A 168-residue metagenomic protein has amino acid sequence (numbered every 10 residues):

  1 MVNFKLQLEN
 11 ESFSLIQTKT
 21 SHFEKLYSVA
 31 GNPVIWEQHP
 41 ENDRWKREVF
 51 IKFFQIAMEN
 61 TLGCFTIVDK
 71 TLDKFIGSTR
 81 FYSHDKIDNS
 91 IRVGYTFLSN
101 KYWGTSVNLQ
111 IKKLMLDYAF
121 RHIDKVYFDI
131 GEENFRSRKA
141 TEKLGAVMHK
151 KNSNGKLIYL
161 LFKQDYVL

Functional and structural regions predicted by a protein language model:
M1-G104, Y118, K125, E132 (+1 more regions): GNAT-family acyltransferases
T96-L98, K112, V126, A140-T141: Long, contiguous hydrophobic alpha-helical segments, chiefly transmembrane helices and signal peptides
G104-D117, K139-K143: Conserved acetyl-CoA-binding loop-helix of GNAT-fold acetyltransferases
K112, I130-E133: Generic alpha-helix initiation/capping and coil-helix boundary signal
E133-K150: Conserved active-site alpha-helix within GNAT-family acetyltransferase domains
